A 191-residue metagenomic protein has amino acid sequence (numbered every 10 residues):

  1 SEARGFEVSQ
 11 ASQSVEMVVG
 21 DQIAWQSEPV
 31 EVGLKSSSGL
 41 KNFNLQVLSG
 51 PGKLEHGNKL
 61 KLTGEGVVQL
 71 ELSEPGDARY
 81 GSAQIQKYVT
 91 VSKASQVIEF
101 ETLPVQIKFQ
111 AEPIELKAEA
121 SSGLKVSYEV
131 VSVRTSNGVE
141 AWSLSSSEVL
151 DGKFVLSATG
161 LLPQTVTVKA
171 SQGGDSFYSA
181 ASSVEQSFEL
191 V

Functional and structural regions predicted by a protein language model:
S1-V191: Solvent-exposed beta-strand/loop surfaces, strongest in extracytoplasmic domains of secreted and cell-surface proteins
